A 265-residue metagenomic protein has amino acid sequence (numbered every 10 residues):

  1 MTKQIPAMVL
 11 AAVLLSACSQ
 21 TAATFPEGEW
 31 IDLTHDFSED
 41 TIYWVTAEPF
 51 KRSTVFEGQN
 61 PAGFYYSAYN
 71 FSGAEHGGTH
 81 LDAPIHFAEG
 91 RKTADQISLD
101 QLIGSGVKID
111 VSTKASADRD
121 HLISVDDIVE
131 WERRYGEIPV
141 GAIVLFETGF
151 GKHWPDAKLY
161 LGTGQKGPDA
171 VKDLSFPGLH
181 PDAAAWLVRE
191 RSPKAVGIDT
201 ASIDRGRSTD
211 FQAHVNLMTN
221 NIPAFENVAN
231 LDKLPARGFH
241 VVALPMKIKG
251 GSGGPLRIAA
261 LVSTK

Functional and structural regions predicted by a protein language model:
M1-I5: Positively charged n-region of N-terminal signal peptides that target proteins for export
P6-A7, E147: Intrinsically disordered, low-complexity segments enriched in glycine/proline and serine/threonine
A7-A17: Bacterial N-terminal signal peptides
S19-K265: Active-/binding-site microenvironments in catalytic and ligand-binding cores
